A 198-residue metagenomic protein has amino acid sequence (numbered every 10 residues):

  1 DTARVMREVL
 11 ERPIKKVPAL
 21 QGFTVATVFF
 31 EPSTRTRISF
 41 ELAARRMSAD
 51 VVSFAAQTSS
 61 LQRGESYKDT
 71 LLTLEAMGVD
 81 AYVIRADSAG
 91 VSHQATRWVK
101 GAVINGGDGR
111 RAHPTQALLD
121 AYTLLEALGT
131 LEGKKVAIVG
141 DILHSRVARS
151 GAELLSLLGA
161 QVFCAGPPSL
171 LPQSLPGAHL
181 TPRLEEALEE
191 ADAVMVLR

Functional and structural regions predicted by a protein language model:
D1-L42: Positively charged, low-complexity intrinsically disordered leader regions
A3, V79, V99, G159 (+1 more regions): Short, well-ordered alpha-helix to beta-strand connector turns
T27, Y82-I84, M195-V196: Redox-cofactor binding/interface segments in oxidoreductases and associated redox assembly factors
F30-L42, E126-R198: Glycine-rich phosphate/diphosphate-binding loop of Rossmann-like nucleotide-binding domains
M47, W98-K100, L158, P176-G177: Short, structured coil segments at secondary-structure junctions
S48-L61, A160-P172: Short beta-strand elements in bilobed, periplasmic/extracellular small-molecule ligand-binding domains
Q62-R63, A112-L119, Q173-L175, E190-D192: Short, charged, surface-exposed secondary-structure boundary motifs
D69-L154: Anion-binding alpha/beta catalytic cores of soluble intermediary-metabolism enzymes, centered on
